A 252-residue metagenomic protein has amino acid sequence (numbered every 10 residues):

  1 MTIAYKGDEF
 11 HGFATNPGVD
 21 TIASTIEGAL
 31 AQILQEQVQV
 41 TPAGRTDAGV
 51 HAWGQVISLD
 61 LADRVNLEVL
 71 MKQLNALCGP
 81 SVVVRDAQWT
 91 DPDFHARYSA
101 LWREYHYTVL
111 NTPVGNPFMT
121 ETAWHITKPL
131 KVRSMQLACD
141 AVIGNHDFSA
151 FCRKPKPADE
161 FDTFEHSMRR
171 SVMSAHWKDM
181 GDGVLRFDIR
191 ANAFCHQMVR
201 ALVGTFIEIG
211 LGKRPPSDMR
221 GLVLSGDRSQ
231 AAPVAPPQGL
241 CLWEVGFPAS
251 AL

Functional and structural regions predicted by a protein language model:
M1-L252: Structured-RNA-binding interfaces characteristic of tRNA pseudouridine synthases
